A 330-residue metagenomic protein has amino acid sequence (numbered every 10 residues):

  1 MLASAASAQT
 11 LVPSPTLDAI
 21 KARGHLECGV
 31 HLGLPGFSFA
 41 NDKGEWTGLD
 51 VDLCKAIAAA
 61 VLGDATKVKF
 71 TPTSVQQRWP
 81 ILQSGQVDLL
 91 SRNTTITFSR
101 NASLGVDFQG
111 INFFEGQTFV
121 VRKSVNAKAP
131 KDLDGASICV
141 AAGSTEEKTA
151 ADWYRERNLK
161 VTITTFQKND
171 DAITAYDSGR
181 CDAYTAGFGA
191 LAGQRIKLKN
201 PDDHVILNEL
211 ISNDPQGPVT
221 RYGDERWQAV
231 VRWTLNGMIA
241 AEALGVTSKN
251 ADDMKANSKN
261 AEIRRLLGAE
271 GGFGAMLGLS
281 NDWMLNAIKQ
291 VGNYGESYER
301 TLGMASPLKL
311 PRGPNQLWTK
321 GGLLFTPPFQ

Functional and structural regions predicted by a protein language model:
S4-A8: Sec/Tat signal peptide C-region and signal peptidase I cleavage site
T10-L11, D52-K55, A59-V61, S124-A127 (+7 more regions): Extended ligand-binding regions for polar small-molecule ligands
T10-S91, L279, Q290, Y294 (+2 more regions): Extracytoplasmic small-molecule ligand-binding "clamshell" domains of the periplasmic binding protein/Venus flytrap
P13-L17, D50-A58, Q76-W79, Q83 (+13 more regions): Extracytoplasmic/secreted envelope proteins and their assembly/folding machinery, especially bacterial periplasmic
K21-H25, A58-T66, Q83-V87, S124 (+5 more regions): Sec-exported extracytoplasmic/periplasmic mature domains
E27-G36, W46-V61, T95, E115-Q167 (+1 more regions): Bilobed "Venus flytrap"/periplasmic-binding protein-like clamshell domains and structurally analogous long
K55, A59, G63, K67-D132 (+2 more regions): Acidic, polar ligand-binding/catalytic clefts
R300-Q330: Conserved C-terminal helix/tail region of periplasmic/extracytoplasmic solute-binding proteins
